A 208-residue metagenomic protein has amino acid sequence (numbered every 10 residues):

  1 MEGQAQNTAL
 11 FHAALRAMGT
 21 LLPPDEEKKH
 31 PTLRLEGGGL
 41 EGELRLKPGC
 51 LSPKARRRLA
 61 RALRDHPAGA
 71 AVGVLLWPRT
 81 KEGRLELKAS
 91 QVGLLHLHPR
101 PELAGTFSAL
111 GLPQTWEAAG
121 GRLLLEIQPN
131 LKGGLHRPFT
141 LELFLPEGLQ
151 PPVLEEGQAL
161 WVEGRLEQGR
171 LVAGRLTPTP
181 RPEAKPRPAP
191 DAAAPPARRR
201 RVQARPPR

Functional and structural regions predicted by a protein language model:
M1-A5, A55, D191-P195: Eukaryotic intrinsically disordered, low-complexity regions enriched in serine, threonine, and proline
E2-P31, P101-G121: Structural detector for short beta-strands of small beta-barrel domains
G19-D25, G37-G39, P78-T80, P113-T115 (+2 more regions): Beta-strand elements of well-folded, non-transmembrane domains
G38-D65, P129-E156: Beta-strand/loop nucleic-acid-binding surfaces
R58-H66, G73-L143: Surface-exposed beta-loop interaction hotspot
A71-V72, L160: Generic structural signal for buried aliphatic residues
L75-A104, R165-P206: OB-fold/S1-family single-stranded nucleic acid-binding modules
A119-N130, H136-T179, R200-Q203: Long protein-protein interaction modules used by eukaryotic assembly/scaffold proteins
